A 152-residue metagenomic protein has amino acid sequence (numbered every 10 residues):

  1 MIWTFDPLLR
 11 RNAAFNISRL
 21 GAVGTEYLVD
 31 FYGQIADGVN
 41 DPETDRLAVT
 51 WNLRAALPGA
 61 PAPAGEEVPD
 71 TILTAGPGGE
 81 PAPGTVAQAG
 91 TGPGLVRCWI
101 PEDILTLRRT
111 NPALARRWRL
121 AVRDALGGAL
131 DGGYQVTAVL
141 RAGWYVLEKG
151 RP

Functional and structural regions predicted by a protein language model:
M1-L8: Conserved GNAT acetyl-CoA-binding A-motif
L9, F15, G24-P152: Intrinsically disordered, low-complexity, positively biased terminal segments
